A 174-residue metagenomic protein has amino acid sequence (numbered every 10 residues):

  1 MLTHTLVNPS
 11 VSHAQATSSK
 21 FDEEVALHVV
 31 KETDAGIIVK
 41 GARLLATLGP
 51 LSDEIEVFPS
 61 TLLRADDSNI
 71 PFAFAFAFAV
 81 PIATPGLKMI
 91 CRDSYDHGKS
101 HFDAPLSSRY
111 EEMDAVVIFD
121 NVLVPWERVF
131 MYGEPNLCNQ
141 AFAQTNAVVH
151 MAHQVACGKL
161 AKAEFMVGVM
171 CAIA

Functional and structural regions predicted by a protein language model:
H4, N8-G158: FAD-binding core of flavoproteins
V155-A174: Extended amphipathic alpha-helical segments enriched in small hydrophobics
